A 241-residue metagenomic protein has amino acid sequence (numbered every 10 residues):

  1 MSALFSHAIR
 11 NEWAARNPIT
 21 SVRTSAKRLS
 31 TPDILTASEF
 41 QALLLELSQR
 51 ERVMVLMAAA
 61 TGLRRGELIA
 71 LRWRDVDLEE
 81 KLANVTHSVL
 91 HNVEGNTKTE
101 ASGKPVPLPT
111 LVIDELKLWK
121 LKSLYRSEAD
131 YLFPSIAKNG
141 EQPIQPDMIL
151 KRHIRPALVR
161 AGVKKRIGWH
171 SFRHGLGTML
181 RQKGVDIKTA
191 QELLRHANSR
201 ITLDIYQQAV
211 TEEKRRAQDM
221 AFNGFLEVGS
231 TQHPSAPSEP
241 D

Functional and structural regions predicted by a protein language model:
M1-H7, V22, L108: Non-catalytic DNA-binding core/recognition domains of DNA-processing enzymes
S2-F5, I9, V210, K214: C-terminal flanking helix
R10-L71, E79, A101-G103, L111-V112 (+2 more regions): Basic, Lys/Arg- and aromatic-enriched nucleic-acid-binding interface segment
A26, I34, E51, V89 (+1 more regions): Catalytic-site neighborhood detector that most strongly recognizes the C-terminal catalytic loop/helix of tyrosine
Q41-R52, T61, V106, K120-Y131 (+3 more regions): Short, basic (Lys/Arg/His-rich) helix/loop patches that form interaction surfaces in the mid-to-C-terminal regions
E80, H91-D114, L118, L124-S127 (+5 more regions): C-terminal secondary-structure termini that scaffold catalytic or DNA-interacting sites
